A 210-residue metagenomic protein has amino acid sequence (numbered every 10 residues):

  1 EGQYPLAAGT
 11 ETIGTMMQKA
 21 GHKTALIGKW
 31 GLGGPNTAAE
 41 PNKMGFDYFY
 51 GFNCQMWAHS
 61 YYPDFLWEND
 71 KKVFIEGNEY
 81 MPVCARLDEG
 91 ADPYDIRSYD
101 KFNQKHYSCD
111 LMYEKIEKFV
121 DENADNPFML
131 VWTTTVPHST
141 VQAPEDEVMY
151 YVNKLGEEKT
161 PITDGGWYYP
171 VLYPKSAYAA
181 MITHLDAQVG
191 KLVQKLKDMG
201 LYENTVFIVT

Functional and structural regions predicted by a protein language model:
E1-T210: Formylglycine-dependent sulfatase
